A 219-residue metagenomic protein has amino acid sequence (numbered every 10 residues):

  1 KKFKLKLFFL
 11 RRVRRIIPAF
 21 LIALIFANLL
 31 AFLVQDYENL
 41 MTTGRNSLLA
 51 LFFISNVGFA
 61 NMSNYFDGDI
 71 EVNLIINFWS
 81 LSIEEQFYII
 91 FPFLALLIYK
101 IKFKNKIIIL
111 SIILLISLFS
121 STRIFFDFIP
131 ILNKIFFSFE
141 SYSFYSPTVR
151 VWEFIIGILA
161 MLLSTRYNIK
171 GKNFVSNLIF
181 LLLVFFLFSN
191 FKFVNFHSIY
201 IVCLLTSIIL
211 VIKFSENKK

Functional and structural regions predicted by a protein language model:
K1-K219: Membrane-interface helix/loop caps of multi-pass membrane proteins
